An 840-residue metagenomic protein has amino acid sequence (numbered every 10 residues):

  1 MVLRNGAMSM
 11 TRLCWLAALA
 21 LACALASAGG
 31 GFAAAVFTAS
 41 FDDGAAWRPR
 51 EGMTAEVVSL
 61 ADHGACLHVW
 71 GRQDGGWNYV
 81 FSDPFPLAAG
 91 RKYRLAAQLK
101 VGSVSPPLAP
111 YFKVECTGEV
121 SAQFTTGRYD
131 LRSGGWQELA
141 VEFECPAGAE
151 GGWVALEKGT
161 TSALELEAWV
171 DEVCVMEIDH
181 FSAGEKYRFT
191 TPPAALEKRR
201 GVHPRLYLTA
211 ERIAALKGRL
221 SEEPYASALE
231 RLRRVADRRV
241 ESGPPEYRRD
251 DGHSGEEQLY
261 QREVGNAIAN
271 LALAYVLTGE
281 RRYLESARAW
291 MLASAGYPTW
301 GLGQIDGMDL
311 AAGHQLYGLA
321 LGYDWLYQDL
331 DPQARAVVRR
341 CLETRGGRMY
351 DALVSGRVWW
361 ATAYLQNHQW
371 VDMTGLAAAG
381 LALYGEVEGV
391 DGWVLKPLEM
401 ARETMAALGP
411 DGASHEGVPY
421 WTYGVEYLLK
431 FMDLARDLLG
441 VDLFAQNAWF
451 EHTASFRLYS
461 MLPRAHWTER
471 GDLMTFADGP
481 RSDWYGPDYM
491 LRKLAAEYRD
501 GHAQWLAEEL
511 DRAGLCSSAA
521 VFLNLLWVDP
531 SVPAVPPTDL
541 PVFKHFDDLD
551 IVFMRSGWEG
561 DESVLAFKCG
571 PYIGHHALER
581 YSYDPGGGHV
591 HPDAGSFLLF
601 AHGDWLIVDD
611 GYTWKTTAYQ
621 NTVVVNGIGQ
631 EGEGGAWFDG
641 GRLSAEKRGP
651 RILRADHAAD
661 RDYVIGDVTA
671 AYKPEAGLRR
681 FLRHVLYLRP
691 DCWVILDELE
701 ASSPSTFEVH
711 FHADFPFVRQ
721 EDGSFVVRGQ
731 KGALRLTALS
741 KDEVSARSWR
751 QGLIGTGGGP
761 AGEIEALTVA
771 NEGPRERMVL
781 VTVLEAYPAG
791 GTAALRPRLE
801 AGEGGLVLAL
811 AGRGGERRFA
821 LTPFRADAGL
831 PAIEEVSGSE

Functional and structural regions predicted by a protein language model:
W15-S27: Bacterial N-terminal signal peptides
G31-P193: Extracellular and organelle-lumenal recognition/adhesion modules and their flexible linkers in secreted
R188-G252: Low-complexity, Ser/Thr/Pro/Gly-enriched N-terminal "stalk/linker" regions
H203-E222, G265-R281, L292-G301, H314-Q333 (+10 more regions): Well-ordered alpha-helical scaffold segments within catalytic/enzyme domains
P224, L232-P244, S286-L302, V337-W359 (+2 more regions): Long, well-ordered core segments of solenoidal/helical folds
D237-E263, G296-M308: Internal amphipathic alpha-helical repeat/solenoid segments
E246-G255, G307, L316-P419, K430 (+1 more regions): Active-site lining segments of carbohydrate-active enzymes
Y420-E840: Extended polysaccharide-engagement surfaces of secreted carbohydrate-active enzymes
